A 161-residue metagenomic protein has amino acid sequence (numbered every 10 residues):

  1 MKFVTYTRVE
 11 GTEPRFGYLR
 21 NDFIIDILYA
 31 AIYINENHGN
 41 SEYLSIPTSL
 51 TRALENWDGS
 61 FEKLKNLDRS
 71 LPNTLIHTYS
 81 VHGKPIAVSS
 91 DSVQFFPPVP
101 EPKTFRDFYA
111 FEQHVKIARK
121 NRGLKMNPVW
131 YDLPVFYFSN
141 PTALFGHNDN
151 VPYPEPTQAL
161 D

Functional and structural regions predicted by a protein language model:
M1-V135: N-terminal non-catalytic cap/leader segment that marks the start of a structured domain
Y131, S139-D161: Non-heme Fe(II) oxygenase catalytic core, chiefly the N-lobe of the double-stranded beta-helix
